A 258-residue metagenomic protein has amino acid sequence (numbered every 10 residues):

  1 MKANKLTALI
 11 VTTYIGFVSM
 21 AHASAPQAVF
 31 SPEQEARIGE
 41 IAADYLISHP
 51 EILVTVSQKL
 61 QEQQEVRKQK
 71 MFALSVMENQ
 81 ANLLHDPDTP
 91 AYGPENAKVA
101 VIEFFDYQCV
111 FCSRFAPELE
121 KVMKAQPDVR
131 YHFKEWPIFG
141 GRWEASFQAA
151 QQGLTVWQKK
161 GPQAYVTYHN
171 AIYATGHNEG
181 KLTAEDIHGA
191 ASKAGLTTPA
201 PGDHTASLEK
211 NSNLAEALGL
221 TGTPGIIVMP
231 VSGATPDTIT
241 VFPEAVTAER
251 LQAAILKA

Functional and structural regions predicted by a protein language model:
M1-L9: Bacterial N-terminal signal peptides that target proteins for export
K2, I15-Q80: N-terminal targeting signals for export/organelle localization
A25-D44, H188-A258: C-terminal cap of thioredoxin/glutaredoxin-like
P32-A36, I47, V110-S113, W143-F147 (+4 more regions): Soluble non-cytosolic domains of exported or imported proteins
E35, G39, A43, P50 (+8 more regions): Extracytoplasmic/secreted envelope proteins and their assembly/folding machinery, especially bacterial periplasmic
A81-V99: A short beta-strand-turn-helix
I102, S113-S192, E216-T221: Structural alpha/beta surface segment adjacent to cysteine/selenocysteine redox centers across thiol/disulfide enzymes
F104, C109-S113, I226-M229: The canonical Cys-X-X-Cys-His
